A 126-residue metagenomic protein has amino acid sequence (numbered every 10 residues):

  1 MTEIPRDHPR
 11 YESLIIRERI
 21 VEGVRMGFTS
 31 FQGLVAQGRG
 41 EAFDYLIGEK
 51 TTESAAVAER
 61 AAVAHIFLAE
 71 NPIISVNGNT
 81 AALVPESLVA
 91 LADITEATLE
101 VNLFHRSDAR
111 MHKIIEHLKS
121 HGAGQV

Functional and structural regions predicted by a protein language model:
M1-E100, D108-H112: Electropositive, gly/pro-rich neighborhoods at or near active sites that engage anionic ligands
H105-V126: Conserved nucleotide-cofactor-binding alpha/beta core module
